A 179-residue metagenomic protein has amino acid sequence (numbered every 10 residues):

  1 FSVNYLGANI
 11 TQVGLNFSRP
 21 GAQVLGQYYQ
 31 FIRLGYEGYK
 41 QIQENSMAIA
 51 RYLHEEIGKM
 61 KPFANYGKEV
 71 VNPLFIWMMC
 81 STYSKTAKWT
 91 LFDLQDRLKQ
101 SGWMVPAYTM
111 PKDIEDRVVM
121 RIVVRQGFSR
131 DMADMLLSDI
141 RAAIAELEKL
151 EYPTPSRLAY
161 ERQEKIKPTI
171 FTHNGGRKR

Functional and structural regions predicted by a protein language model:
F1-V13, I32: Conserved core segment of the aminotransferase class I/II
N4, S18-P20, E37: Surface-exposed loop/turn and secondary-structure junction residues enriched for glycine/proline
L6, T11, V24, S46 (+1 more regions): Mixed-charge, polar/low-complexity N-terminal
I10, P20-A22, V71, R117: Short, solvent-exposed loop/turn segments at the edges of secondary structure
V13-Y29: PLP-dependent aminotransferase class I/II
Y28, L34-G35: C-terminal segments that line or cap access tunnels to active or ligand-binding sites in enzymes and enzyme-associated
G35-R179: Non-catalytic terminal extensions of PLP-dependent enzymes
